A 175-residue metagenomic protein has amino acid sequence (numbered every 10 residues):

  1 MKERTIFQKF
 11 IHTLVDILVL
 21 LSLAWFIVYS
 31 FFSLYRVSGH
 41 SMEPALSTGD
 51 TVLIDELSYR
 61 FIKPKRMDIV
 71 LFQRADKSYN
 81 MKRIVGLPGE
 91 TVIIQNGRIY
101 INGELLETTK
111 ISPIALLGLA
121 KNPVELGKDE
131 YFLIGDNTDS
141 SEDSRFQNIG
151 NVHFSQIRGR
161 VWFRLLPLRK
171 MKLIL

Functional and structural regions predicted by a protein language model:
M1-Y79, V152-L175: Protein maturation boundaries and topogenic segments
E43-P44, F61-K63, I84, T91 (+2 more regions): Short secondary-structure boundary/capping segments
D50, K65-I69, E90, E130 (+1 more regions): Structural motif
L57, A75, G97, D136-N137: Short, surface-exposed secondary-structure boundary micro-motifs
Y79-E104: Mid-length scaffold segments of soluble, non-membrane domains
G97, I101-L119: PP2C/PPM family metal-dependent serine/threonine protein phosphatase catalytic domain, recognizing the conserved
A120, V124-L175: Beta-strand-rich cores of mature extracytoplasmic or soluble domains
